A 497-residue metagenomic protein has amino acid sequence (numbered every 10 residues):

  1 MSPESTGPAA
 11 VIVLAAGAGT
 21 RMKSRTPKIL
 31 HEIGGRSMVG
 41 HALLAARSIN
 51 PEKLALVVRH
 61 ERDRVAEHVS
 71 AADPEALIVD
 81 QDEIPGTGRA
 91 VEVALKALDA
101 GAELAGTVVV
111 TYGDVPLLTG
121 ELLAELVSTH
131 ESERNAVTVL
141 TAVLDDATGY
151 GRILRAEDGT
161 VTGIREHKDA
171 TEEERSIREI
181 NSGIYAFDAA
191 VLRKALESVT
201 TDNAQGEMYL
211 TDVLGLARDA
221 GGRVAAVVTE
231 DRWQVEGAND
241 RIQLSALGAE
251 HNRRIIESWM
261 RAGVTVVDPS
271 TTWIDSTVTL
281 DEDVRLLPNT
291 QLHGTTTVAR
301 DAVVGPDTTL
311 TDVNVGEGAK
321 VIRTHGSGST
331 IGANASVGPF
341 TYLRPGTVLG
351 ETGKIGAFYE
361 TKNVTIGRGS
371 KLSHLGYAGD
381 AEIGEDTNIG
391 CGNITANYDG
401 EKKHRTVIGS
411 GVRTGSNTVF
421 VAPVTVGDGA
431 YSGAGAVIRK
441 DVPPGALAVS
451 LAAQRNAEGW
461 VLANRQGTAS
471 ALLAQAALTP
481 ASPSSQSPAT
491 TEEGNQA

Functional and structural regions predicted by a protein language model:
M1-A10, E32, R36-G113, L117-S128 (+3 more regions): Conserved N-terminal catalytic core of the sugar/cofactor nucleotidyltransferase
P3-G7, R178-D281: Conserved alpha/beta core of the MobA/IspD/sugar-nucleotide pyrophosphorylase nucleotidyltransferase superfamily
A15, V58, Y112, T141-A142: Short beta-strand/turn micro-motifs composed of small residues that flank or help shape donor/cofactor-binding pockets
T26-E32, E83, V199-D202: Short glycine-enriched, charge-decorated loop/helix-capping segments at active-site entrances that position
P51, E103-A105, R134-V137, G222: Short, high-confidence coil segments that cap the C-terminus of an alpha-helix and link into the following beta-strand
D63, L118-A204, T211, T229: Conserved core of the sugar-phosphate nucleotidyltransferase
V224-L247, V278-D281, L287-A299, V303-V321 (+1 more regions): Terminal amphipathic helices with adjacent charged low-complexity linkers/tails
G316, K320-A497: Glycine-rich hexapeptide-repeat left-handed beta-helix
